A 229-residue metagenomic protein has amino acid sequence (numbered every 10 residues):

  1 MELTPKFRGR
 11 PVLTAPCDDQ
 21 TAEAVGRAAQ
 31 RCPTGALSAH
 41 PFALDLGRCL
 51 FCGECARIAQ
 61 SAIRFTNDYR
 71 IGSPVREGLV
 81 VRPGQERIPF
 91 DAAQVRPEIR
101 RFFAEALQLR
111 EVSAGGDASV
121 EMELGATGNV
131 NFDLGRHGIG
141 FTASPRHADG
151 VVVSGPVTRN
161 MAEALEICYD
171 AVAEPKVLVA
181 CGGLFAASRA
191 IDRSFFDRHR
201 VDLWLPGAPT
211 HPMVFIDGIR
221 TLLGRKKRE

Functional and structural regions predicted by a protein language model:
M1-T14: Flexible, acidic/Gly-rich N-terminal and inter-domain linker regions that tether and position cofactor-handling modules
L13, E23-S73: Iron-sulfur cluster-binding cysteine motifs and their immediate structural context in ferredoxin-like electron-transfer
T21, E54-G138: Flanking helices and flexible, charged tails adjoining ferredoxin-like Fe-S electron-transfer domains in multi-subunit
E23, I99, L165-Y169: Short amphipathic alpha-helical segments and helix-helix/interface helices
A28, A39-H40, A171-E174, I191-D192 (+1 more regions): Ferredoxin-type iron-sulfur electron-transfer modules in oxidoreductases and energy-metabolism complexes
R101-A104, D170, E174, R220-R228: Generic secondary-structure signature for well-ordered alpha-helical cores
M122-L124, N129-F132, R136-V214: Cofactor-cradling patches in redox/metallo enzymes
G207-E229: A charged, well-structured terminal subsegment
